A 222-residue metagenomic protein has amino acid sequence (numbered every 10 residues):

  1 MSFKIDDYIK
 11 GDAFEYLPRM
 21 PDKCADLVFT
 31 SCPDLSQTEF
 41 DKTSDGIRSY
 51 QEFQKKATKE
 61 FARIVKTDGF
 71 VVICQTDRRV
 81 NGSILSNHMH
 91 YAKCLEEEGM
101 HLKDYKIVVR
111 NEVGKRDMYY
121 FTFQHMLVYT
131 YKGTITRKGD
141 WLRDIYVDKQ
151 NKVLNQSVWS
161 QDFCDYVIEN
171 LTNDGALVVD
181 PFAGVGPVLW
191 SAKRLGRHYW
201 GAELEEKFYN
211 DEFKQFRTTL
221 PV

Functional and structural regions predicted by a protein language model:
M1-S2, L220-V222: Short intrinsically disordered terminal tails
M1-Y209: Core catalytic lobe of class I
E212-F213: Conserved SAM-binding loop
R217: Conserved phosphoryl-transfer catalytic core
